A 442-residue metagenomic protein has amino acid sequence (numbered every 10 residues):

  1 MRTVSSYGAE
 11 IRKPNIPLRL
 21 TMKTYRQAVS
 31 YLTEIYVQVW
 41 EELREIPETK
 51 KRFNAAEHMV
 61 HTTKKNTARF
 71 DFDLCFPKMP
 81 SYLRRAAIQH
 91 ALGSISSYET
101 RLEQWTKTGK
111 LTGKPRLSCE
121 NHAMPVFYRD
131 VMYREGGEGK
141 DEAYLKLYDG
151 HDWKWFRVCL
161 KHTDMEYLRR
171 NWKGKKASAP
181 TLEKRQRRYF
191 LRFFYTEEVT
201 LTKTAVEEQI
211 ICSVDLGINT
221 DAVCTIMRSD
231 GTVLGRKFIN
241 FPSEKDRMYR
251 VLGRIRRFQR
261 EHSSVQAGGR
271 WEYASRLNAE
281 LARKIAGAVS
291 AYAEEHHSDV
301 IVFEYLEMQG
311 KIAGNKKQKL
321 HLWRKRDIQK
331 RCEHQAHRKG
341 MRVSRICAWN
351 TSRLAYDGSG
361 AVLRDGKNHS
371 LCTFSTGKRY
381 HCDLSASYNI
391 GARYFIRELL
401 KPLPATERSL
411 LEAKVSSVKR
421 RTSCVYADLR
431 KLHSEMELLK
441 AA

Functional and structural regions predicted by a protein language model:
M1-A442: Nucleic-acid substrate recognition interfaces
